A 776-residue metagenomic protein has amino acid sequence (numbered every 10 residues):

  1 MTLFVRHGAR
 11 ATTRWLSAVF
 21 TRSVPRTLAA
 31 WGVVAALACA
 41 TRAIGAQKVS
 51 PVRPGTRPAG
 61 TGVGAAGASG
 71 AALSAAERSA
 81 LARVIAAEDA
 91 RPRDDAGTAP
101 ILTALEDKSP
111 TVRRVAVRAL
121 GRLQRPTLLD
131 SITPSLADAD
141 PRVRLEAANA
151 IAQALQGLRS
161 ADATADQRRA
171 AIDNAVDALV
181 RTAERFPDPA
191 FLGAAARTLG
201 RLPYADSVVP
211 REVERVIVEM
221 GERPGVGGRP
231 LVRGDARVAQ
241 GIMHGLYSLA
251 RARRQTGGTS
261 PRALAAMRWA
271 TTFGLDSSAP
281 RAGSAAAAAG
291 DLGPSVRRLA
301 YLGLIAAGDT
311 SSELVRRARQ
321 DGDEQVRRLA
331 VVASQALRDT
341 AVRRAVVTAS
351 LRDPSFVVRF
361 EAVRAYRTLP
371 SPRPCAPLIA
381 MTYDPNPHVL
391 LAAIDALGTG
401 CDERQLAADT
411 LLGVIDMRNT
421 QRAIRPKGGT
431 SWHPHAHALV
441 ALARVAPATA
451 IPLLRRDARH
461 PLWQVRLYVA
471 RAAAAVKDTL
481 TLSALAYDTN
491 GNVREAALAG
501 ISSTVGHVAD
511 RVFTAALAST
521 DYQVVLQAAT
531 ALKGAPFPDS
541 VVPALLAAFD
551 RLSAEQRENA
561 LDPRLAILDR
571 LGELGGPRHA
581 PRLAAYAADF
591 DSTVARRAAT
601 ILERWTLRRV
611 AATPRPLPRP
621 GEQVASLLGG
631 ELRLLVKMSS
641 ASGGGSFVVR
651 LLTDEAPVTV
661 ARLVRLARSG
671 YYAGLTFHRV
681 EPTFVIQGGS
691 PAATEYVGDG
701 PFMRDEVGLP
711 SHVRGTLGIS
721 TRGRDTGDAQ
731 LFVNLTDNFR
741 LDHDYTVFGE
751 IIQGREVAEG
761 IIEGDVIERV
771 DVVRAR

Functional and structural regions predicted by a protein language model:
M1-R22: N-terminal secretory signal peptides that target proteins for export/translocation
T21, A29-T41: Hydrophobic helical h-region of N-terminal Sec-dependent signal peptides in bacterial secretory/periplasmic proteins
V49-G70, R93-E106, R125-A137, G157-A183 (+12 more regions): Amphipathic alpha-helical scaffolding segments comprising HEAT/armadillo-like alpha-solenoid repeats
I85-D89, G121, A152, Q156 (+13 more regions): Structural signature of alpha-helical solenoid repeat scaffolds
K108-S109, A139-D140, P187-D188, D235 (+12 more regions): Short inter-helical turns and helix N-cap capping residues of alpha-solenoid HEAT/ARM repeat scaffolds
R113, R144, L192, D235 (+11 more regions): Residue-level detector of extended alpha-helical repeat arrays and alpha-solenoid scaffolds
A116, A147, A195, I242-G245 (+10 more regions): Conserved hydrophobic register position within alpha-solenoid helical repeats
D539-A547, R551-R776: Cyclophilin-like peptidyl-prolyl cis-trans isomerases
